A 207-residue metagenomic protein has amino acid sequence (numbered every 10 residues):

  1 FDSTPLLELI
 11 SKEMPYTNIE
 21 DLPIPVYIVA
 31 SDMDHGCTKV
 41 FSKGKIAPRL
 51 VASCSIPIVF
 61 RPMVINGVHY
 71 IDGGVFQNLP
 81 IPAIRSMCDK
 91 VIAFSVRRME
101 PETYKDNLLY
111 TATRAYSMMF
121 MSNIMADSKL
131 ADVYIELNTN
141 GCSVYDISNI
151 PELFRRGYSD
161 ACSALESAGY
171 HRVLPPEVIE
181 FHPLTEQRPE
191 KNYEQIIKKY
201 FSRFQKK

Functional and structural regions predicted by a protein language model:
F1-K207: Patatin-like phospholipase
